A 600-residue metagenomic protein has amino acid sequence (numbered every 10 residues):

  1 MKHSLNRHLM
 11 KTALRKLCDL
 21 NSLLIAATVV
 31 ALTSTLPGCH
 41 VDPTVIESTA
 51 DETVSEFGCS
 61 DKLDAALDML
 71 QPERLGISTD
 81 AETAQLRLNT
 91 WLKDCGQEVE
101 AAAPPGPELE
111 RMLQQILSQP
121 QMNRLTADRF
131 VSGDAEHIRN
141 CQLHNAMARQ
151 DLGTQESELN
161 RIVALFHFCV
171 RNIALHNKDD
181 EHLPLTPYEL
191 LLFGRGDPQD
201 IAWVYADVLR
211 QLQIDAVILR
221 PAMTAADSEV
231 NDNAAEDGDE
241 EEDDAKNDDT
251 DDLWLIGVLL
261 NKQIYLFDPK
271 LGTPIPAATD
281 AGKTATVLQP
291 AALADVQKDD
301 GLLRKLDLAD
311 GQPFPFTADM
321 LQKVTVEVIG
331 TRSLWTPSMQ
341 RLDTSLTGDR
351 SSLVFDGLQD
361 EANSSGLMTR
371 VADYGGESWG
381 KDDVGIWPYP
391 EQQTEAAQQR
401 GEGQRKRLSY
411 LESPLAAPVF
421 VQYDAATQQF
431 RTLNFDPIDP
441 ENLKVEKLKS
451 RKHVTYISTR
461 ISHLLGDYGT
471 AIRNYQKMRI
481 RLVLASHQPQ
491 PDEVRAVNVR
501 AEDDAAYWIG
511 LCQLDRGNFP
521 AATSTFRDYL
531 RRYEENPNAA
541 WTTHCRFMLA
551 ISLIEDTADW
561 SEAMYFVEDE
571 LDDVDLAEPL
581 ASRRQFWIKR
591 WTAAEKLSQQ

Functional and structural regions predicted by a protein language model:
H40-D42: Bacterial signal peptide processing site
A65, E73-G196, D249-D251, L411-T455 (+1 more regions): Secondary-structure boundary elements
A66, N140, H144-A146, G153 (+10 more regions): Hydrophobic/aromatic-rich core segments of domains that either
N434-L448, R479-V499, R532-A539: Flexible helix-coil transition and linker loops at the boundaries of alpha-helical arrays
I457, W508, M548, S582-R590 (+1 more regions): "A position-specific structural signal for the A-helix of alpha-solenoid helical repeats
L465, R516, D556-T557: Structural motif corresponding to the intra-repeat A-B loop/turn of tetratricopeptide repeats
